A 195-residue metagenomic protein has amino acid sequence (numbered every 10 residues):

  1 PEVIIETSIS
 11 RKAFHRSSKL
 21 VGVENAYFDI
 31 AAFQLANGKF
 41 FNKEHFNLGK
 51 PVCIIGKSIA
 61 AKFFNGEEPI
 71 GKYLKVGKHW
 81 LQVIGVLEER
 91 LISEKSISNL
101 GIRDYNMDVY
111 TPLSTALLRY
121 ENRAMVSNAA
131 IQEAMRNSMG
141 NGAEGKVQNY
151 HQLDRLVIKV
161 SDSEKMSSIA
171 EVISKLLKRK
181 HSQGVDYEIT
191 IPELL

Functional and structural regions predicted by a protein language model:
P1-F40, I189-T190: Short amphipathic beta-strand/extended segments in non-transmembrane regions
V3, E88-R90, L194: Short, glycine/serine-rich, charged loops/turns that create anion-binding and catalytic segments at active sites
V21, N25-F41, H45, K50-S182: Mid-to-C-terminal secondary-structure elements that act as membrane-proximal/extracytoplasmic interface segments
V185-L195: Juxtamembrane "pre-transmembrane" interface segments
